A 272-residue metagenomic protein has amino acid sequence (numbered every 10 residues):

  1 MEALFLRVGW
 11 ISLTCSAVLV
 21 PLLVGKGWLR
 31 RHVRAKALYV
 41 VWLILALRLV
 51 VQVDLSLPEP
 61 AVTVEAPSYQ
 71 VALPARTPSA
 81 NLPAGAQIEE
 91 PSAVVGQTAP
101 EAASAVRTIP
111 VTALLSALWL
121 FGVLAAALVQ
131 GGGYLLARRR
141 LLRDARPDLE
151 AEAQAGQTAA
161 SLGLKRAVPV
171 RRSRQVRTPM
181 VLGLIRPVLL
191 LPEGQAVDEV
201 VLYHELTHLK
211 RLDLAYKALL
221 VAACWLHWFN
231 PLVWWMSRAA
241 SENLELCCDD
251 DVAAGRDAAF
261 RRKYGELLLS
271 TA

Functional and structural regions predicted by a protein language model:
M1-A125, L142, A160-A167: Hydrophobic membrane-embedded segments
H32, K36, L128-L149, V233-A240: Transmembrane-cytosolic junction motif
L55, A145-P147, E152-L164, K210-R211 (+1 more regions): Short helix/loop segments within enzyme catalytic domains that coordinate or immediately flank catalytic cofactors
G132-T178: Auxiliary, metal-adjacent structural segments of Zn-dependent hydrolase domains
Q175-E199: Active-site scaffold of zinc-dependent metalloenzymes
A196, V200-D213, L220, C248-D249: Active-site recognition of the HExxH zinc-binding catalytic motif
R211-S241: A Zn2+-metalloprotease active-site environment signal
